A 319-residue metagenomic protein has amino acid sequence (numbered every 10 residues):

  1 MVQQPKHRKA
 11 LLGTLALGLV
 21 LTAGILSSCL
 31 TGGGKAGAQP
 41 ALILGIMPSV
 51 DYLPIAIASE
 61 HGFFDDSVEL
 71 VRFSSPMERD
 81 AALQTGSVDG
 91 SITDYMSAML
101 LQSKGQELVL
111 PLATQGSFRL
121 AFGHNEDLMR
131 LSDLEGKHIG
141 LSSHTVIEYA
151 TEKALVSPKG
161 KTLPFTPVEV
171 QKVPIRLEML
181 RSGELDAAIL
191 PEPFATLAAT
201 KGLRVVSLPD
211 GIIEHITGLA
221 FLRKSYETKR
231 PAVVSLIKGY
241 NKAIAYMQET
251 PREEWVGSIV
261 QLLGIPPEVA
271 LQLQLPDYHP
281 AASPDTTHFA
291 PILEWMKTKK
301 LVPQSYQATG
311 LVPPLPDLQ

Functional and structural regions predicted by a protein language model:
M1-A41, Q319: Short, low-complexity disordered leader/linker segments with a strong preference for bacterial N-terminal type II
A36-L163, P167-V170, M179, D186-E192 (+1 more regions): Short, glycine-/small- and polar/acidic-enriched structural segments that line small-molecule recognition paths
S49, M77, I92, L141-V146 (+5 more regions): Soluble non-cytosolic domains of exported or imported proteins
A56, M99, E152, T196 (+3 more regions): Predominant activation on well-ordered alpha-helical scaffold segments within soluble catalytic domains
M96, E126, P164-V168, K172-I259: Pocket-lining segment of extracytoplasmic ligand-binding domains
E227-P303: Secondary-structure end/capping motifs
K297-Q319: Conserved C-terminal helix/tail region of periplasmic/extracytoplasmic solute-binding proteins
